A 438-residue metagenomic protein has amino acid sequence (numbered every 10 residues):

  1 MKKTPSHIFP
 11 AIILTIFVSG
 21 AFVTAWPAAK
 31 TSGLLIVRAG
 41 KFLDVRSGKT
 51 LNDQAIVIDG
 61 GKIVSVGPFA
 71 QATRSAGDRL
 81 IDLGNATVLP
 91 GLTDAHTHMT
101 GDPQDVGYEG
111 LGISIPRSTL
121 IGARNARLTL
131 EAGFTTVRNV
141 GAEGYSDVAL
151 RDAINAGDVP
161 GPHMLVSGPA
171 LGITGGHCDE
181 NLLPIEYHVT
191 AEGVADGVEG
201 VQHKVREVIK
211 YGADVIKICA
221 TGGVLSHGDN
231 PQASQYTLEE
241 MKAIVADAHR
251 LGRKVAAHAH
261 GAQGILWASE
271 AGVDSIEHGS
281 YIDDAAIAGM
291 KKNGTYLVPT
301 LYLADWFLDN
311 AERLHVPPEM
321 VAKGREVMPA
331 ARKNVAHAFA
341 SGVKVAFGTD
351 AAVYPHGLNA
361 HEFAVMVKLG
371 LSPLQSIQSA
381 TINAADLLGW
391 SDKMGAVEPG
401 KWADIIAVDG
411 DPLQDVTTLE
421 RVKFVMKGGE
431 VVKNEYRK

Functional and structural regions predicted by a protein language model:
P10-T24: Bacterial N-terminal signal peptides
W26, K30-G33, F42, S47-L89: Histidine-rich, glycine-flanked metal-binding segment
A86-D158, T174-H177, N181-P184, E239 (+2 more regions): Metal-associated gating/positioning segment near the N- to mid-region
G101-S118, T174-T190, V224-L238, N293-M328: Active-site gating loops and adjacent loop-to-helix segments of metal-dependent hydrolytic enzymes
P103-G107, D147, S226-G228, I265-A271 (+5 more regions): Histidine/acidic-residue-rich catalytic or RNA/ligand-binding cores of hydrolases and nuclease-related proteins
G112, R250, K254, H315-M320 (+1 more regions): His/Asp/Glu-enriched, well-ordered alpha-helical/loop segment that forms or immediately abuts the divalent-metal
I121-D147, G161-A170, A213-S226, K254 (+2 more regions): Divalent metal-dependent hydrolysis catalytic cores, especially in the metallo-beta-lactamase
A149, G200-L297, E326-K344, D392: Histidine/acidic residue-rich metal-binding segments in metalloenzymes
